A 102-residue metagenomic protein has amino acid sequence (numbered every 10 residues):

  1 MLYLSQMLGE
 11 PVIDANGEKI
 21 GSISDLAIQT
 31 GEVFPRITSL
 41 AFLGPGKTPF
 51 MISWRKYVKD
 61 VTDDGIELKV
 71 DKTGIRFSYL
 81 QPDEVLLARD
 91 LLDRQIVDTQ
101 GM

Functional and structural regions predicted by a protein language model:
M1-M102: Peripheral interaction segments used for macromolecular assembly
